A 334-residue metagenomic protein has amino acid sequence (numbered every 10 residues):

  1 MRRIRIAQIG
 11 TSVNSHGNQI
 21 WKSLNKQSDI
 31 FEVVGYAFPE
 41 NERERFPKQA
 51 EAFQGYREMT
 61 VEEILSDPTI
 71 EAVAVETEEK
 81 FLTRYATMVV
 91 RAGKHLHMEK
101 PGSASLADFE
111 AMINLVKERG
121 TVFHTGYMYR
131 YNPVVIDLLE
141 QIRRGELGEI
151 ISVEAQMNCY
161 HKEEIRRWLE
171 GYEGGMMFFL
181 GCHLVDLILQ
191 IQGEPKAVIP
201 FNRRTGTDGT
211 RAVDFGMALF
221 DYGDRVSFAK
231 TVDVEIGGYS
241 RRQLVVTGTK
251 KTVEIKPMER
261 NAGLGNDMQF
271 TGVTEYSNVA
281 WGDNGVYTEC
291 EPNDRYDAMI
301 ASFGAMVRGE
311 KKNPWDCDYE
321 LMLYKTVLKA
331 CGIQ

Functional and structural regions predicted by a protein language model:
M1-A52: N-terminal Rossmann-like dinucleotide-binding module
M1-R3, I9, A37, A72-A74 (+1 more regions): C-terminal helix-rich "cap/oligomerization" subdomain common to oxidoreductases
R2, V185-A262, C290, I300-K311: Contiguous beta-strand/loop segments that form the cofactor/metal-binding neighborhood of enzyme cores
S12-V13, Y129-G209: Predominantly a Rossmann-like dinucleotide-binding segment in NAD(P)-dependent oxidoreductases
S15, N41, G237, Y287-A301: Active-site loop of classical SDR/Rossmann-like NAD(P)-dependent oxidoreductases, centered on the catalytic Tyr-X3-Lys
A52-L115: Beta-loop-alpha module in the N-terminal Rossmann-like domain of NAD(P)-dependent dehydrogenases, especially those
M98, F123-T125, E154, A229 (+1 more regions): Hydrophobic residues in well-ordered beta-strands that form the structural core
A111-M128, E149-V153: Rossmann-fold dehydrogenase core element
